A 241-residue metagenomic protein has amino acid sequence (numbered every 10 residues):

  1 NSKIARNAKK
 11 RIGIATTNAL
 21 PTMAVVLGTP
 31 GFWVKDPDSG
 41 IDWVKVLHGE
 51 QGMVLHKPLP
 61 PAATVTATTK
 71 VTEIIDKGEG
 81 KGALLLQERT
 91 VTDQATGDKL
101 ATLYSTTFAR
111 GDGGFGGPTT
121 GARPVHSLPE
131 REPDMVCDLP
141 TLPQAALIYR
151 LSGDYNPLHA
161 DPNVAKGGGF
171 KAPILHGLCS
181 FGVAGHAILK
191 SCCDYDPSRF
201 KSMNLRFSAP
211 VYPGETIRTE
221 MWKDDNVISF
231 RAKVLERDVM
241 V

Functional and structural regions predicted by a protein language model:
N1-N18, A95, T107-L175: Catalytic strand-loop segment that frames the active site of acyl-thioester-processing enzymes
N1-T64: Hydrophobic, proline/glycine-rich low-complexity stretches
A5-N7, D93-D98, C193-D196: Intrinsically disordered, low-complexity coil segments
N18-A19, P30-D36, M53-H56, Y104 (+5 more regions): Generic detector of short, locally flexible boundary/turn motifs and exposed helical patches
K45, K81-A83, P197: A generic structural micro-feature
E50-V136, V211-P213, R218-V241: HotDog/MaoC-like acyl-thioester-processing domains
H159-M240: Catalytic-pocket segment enriched in acidic/His residues
